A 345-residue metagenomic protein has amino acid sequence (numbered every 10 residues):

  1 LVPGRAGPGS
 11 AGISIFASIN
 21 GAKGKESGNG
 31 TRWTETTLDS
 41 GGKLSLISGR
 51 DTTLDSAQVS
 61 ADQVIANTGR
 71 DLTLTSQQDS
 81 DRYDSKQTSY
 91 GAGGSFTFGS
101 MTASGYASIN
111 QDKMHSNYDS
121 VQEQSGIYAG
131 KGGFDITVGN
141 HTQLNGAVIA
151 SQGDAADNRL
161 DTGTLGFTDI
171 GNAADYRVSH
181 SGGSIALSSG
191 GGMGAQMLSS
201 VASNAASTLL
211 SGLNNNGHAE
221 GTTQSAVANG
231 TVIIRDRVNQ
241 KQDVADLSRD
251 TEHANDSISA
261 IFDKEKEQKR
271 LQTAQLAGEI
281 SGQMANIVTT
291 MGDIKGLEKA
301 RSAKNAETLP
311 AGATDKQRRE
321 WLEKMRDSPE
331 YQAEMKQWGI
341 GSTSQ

Functional and structural regions predicted by a protein language model:
L1-Q345: Binding/recognition "hotspot" determinant
